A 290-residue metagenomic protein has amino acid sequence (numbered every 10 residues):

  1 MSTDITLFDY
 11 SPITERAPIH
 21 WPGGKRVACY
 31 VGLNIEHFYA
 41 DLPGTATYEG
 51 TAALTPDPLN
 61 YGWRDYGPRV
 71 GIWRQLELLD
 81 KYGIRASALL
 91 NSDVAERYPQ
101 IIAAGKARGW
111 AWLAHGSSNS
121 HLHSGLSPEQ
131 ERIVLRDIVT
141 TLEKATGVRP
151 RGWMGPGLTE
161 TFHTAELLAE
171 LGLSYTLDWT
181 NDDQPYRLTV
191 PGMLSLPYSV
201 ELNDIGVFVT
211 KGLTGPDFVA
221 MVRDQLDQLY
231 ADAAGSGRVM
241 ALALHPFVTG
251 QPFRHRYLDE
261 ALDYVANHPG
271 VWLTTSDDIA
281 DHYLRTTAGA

Functional and structural regions predicted by a protein language model:
S2-L194, V219-L242, V248-A290: Catalytic alpha-helical scaffold of carbohydrate-active enzymes acting on polysaccharides/glycoconjugates
P197-Q228: A conserved mid-domain beta-alpha-beta active-site/ligand-binding segment of alpha/beta enzyme cores
